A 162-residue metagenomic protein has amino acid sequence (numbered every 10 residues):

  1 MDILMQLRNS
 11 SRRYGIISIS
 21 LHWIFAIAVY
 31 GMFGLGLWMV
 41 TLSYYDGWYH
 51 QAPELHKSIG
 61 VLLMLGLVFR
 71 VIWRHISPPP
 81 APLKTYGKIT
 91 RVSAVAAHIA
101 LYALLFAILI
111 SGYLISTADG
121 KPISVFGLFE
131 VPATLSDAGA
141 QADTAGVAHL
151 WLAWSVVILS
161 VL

Functional and structural regions predicted by a protein language model:
M1-L162: Membrane-embedded alpha-helical bundles that constitute the cytochrome b-like, heme-associated redox core of multi-pass
